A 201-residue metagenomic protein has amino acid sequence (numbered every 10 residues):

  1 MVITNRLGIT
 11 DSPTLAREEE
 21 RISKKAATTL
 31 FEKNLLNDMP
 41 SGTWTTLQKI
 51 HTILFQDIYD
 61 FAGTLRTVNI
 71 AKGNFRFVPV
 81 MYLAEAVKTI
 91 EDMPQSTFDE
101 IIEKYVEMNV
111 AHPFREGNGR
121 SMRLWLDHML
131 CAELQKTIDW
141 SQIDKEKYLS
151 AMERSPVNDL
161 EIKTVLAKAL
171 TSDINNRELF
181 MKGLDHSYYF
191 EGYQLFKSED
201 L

Functional and structural regions predicted by a protein language model:
M1-L201: FIC/Doc superfamily catalytic core
